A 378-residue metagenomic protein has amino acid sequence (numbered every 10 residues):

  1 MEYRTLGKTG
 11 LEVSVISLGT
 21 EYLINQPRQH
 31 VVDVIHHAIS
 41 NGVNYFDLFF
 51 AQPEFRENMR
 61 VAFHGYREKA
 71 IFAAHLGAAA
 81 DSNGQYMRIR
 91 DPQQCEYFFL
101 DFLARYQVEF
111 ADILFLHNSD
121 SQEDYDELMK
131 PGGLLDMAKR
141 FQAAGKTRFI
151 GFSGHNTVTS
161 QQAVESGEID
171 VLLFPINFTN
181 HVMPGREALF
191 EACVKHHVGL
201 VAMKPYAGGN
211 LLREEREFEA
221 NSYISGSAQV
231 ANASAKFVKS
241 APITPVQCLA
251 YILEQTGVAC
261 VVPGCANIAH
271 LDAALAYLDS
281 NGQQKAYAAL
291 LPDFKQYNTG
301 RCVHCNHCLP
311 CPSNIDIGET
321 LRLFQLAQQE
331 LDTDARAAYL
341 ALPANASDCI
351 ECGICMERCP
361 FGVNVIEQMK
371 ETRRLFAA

Functional and structural regions predicted by a protein language model:
M1-A74: N-terminal binding-site loop/beta-alpha segment at the start of enzyme catalytic domains that lines or forms
Y3, I35, R56-R60, E96-L103 (+6 more regions): Generic structural signal for well-ordered alpha-helices, preferentially at hydrophobic/aromatic core positions
T5, V13-S17, N44-Y45, K69-H75 (+5 more regions): Structural preference for beta-strand elements that scaffold enzyme active sites
G19-Q29, L76-Q94, Q122-Y125, S227-P242: Active-site mouth loops of central-metabolism enzymes
E21-L23, F49-A51, H75-A79, L116-S119 (+4 more regions): Active-site beta-loop-alpha junctions enriched in small/polar residues
I39-D47, V61, G167-E168, E187-A378: Structured C-terminal cap/extension of enzyme domains
S40, Y86-V201, G226: Glycine/proline-rich, positively charged, aromatic-decorated active-site loop/lid region on the catalytic face
A51, F63-E96, H117: Structural motif corresponding to the early beta-alpha repeats
